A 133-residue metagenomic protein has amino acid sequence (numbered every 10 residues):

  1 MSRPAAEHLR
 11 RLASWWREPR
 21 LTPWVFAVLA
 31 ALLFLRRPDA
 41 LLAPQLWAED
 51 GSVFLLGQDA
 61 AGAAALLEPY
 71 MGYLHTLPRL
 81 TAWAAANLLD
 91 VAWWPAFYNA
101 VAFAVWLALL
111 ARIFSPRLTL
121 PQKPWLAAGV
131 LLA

Functional and structural regions predicted by a protein language model:
M1-L33: Start-transfer (signal-anchor) and selected internal transmembrane alpha helices of multi-pass inner/ER membrane
R20, W24, A43, W47 (+2 more regions): Aromatic-acidic/polar surface patches that form glycan- and anion
F26-A30, H75-R79, W83, N99 (+1 more regions): Alpha-helical transmembrane spans of integral membrane proteins, capturing the lipid-embedded, hydrophobic core of TM
L33-G51: Helix-to-loop transition at the C-terminal end of transmembrane segments
F34-R37, W83, N87, R117: Transmembrane helix-loop junctions and nearby membrane-interface residues
S52-V53, G57-Q58, L67-V91, A96: Short hydrophobic/aromatic helix or loop-helix immediately within or flanking a transmembrane segment in polytopic
A100-P124: Transmembrane-helix motifs of polytopic, lipid-linked glycan transferases
P124-A133: Membrane-embedded helix bundles of polyisoprenyl
